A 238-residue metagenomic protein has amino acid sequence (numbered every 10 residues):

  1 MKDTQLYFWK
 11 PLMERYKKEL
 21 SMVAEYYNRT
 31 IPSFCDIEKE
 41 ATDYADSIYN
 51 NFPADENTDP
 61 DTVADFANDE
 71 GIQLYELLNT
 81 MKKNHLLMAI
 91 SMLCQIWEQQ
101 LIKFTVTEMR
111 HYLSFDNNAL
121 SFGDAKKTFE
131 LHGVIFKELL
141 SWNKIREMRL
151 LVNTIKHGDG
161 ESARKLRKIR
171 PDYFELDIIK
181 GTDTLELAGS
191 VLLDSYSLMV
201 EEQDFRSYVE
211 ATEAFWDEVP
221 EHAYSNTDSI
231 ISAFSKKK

Functional and structural regions predicted by a protein language model:
M1-L87, W142-N143, L150, F174-K238: Extended intrinsically disordered or low-complexity regions, especially N/C-terminal cytosolic tails and loops, rather
L87-S91, Q95-E202, R206, A233-K236: Flexible secondary-structure boundary motifs
